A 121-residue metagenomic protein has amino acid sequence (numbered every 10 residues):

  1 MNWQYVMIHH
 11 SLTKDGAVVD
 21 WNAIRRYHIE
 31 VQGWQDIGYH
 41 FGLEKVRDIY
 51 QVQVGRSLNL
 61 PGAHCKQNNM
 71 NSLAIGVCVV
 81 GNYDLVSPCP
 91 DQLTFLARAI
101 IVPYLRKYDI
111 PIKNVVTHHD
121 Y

Functional and structural regions predicted by a protein language model:
M1-N114: Active-site-adjacent loop/helix surface patches within enzyme catalytic domains that shape the substrate-binding cleft
N114-Y121: Short, highly charged C-terminal tails/helix-capping segments
